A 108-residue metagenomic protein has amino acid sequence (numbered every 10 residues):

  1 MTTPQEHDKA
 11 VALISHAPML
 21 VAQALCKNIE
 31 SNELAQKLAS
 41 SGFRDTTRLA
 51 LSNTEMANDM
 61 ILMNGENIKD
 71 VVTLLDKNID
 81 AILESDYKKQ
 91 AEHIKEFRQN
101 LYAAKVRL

Functional and structural regions predicted by a protein language model:
M1-H16, I29, E33-Q36: Conserved Rossmann-fold dehydrogenase catalytic segment
A12-S15, M19-Q23, R48: Generic alpha-helical structural context detector
V21-Q36, M60: N-terminal glycine-rich phosphate-binding loop for ADP-containing cofactors
L34-A104: Interdomain hinge/lid region at the active-site interface of Rossmann-like NAD(P)-dependent oxidoreductases
V106-L108: Long, positively charged, glycine-interspersed low-complexity recognition regions
